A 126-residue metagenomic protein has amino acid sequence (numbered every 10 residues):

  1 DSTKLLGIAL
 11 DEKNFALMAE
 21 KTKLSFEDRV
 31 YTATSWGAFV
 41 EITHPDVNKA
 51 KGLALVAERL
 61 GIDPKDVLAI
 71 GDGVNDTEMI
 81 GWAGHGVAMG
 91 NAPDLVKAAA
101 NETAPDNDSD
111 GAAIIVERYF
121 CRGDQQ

Functional and structural regions predicted by a protein language model:
D1-I70, V74: Conserved acidic, metal-coordinating active-site core of Asp-based, Mg2+-dependent phosphoryl-transfer enzymes
E41-Q126: Mg2+-dependent phosphoryl-transfer enzymes with acidic/Ser/Thr/Gly-rich catalytic loops
